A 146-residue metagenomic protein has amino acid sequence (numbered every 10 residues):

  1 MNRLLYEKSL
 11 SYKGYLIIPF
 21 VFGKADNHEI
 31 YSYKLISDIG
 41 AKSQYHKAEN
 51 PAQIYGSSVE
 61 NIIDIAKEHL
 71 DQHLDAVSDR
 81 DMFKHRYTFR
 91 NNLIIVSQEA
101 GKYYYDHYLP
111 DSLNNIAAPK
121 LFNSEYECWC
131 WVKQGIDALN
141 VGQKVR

Functional and structural regions predicted by a protein language model:
M1-N2, A41-N50, K144-R146: Hydrophobic, helix-prone linear segments
N2-E29, D71-K102: Short N-terminal "domain-start" leader segments that mark the transition from disordered tails or signal peptides into
L5, L35-G40, I62, A117-K120 (+2 more regions): A generic structural signal for ordered secondary structure
D26-E49, I95-N115: Short aromatic-glycine-(Arg/Gly/Cys) micro-motifs in beta-strand/loop hairpins
K42-N61, P110-W129: A short, exposed loop/beta-hairpin motif centered on an aromatic-Gly-Thr core
G56-V77: Short, structured interface segments
E127-R146: Acidic, proline/glycine-rich low-complexity IDRs
